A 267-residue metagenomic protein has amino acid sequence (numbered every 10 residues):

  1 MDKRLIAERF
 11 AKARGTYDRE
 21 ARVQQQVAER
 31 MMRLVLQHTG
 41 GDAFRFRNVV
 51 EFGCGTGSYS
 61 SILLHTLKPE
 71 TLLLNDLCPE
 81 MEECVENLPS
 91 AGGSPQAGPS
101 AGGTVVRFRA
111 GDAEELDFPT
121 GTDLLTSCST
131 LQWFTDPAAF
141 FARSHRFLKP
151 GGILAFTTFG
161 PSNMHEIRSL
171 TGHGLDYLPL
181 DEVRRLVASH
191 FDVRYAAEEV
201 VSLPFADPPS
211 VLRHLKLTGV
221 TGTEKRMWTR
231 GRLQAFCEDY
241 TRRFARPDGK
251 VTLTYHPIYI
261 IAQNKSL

Functional and structural regions predicted by a protein language model:
M1-T16, E29: N-terminal, positively charged/glycine-rich alpha-helical extensions of SAM-dependent methyltransferases
E20, T56-S58, P119, L178 (+1 more regions): Conserved Class I S-adenosyl-L-methionine
R22-F46: Conserved alpha-helix/loop element of class I SAM-dependent methyltransferases that forms part of the SAM/SAH-binding
N48-L116: Class I SAM-dependent methyltransferase SAM/SAH-binding core
E114-L125: A short acidic, Gly/Pro-enriched loop at the edge of an enzyme's catalytic core that lines a small-molecule cofactor
D123-P137: A short SAM/SAH-binding and catalytic strip from SAM-dependent methyltransferases
A138-I153: A short glycine-rich, Lys/Arg-flanked "PGG" loop and its adjoining helix->strand segment in the class I
K149-S210, T221-R230: Conserved catalytic/acceptor-binding region of the Class I
